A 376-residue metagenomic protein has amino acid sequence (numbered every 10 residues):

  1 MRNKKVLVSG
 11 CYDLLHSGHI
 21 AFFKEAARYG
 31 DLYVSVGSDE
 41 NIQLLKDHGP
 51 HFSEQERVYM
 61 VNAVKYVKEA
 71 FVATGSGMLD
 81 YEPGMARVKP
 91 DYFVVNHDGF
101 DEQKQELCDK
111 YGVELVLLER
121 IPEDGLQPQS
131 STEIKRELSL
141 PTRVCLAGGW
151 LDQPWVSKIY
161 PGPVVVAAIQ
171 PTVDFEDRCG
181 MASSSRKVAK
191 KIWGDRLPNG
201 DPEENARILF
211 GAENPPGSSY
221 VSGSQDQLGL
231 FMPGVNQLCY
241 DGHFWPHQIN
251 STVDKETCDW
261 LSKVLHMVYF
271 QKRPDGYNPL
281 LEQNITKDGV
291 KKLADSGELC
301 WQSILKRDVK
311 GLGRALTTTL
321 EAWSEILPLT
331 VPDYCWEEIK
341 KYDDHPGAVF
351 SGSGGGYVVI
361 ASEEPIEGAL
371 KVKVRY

Functional and structural regions predicted by a protein language model:
M1-R136: Nucleotidyltransferase catalytic core that binds NTPs
G37, M60-Y66, K187-K190, A315-L320: Short, basic/glycine-rich phosphate-binding loops at helix/coil junctions that contact nucleotide phosphates
V67, Y357-V358: Conserved short hydrophobic patches within well-ordered secondary structure
E133, S185-I192: Conserved N-proximal alpha/beta basic substrate-recognition cap immediately N-terminal to, or forming the N-lobe
E137-A147, L151-S184, G194-V221, Q225-S351 (+1 more regions): C-terminal nucleotide
G354: Glycine-rich nucleotide-binding loop
